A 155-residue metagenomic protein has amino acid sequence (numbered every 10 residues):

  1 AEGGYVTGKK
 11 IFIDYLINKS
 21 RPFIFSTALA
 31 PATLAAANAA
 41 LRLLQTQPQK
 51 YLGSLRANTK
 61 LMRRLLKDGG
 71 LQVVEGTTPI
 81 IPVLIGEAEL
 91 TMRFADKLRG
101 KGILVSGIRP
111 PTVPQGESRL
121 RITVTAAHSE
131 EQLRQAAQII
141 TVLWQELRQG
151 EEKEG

Functional and structural regions predicted by a protein language model:
A1, L16-L29: Active-site PLP-lysine loop of aminotransferase-like
A1-G3, T27, V83, G107-R109 (+1 more regions): Thr-Gly-centered strand-to-loop micro-motif
A1-Y15: Active-site PLP attachment segment
K10, A30, P110-T112: Short, ordered loop/turn segments at secondary-structure junctions
N18, A39, K50-L65, Q135 (+1 more regions): A non-catalytic, amphipathic alpha-helix used as a structural packing/dimerization or gating element in enzyme scaffolds
A28-Q47, N58-R63, K67-G69: Structural motif of enzymes handling amino- and sulfur-group chemistry
Y51-R63, K67-G102, T112, G116-E117 (+1 more regions): Conserved PLP-binding catalytic core of the aspartate aminotransferase-like
G100-I103, T112-G155: PLP-dependent enzyme catalytic core of the Aspartate aminotransferase-like
